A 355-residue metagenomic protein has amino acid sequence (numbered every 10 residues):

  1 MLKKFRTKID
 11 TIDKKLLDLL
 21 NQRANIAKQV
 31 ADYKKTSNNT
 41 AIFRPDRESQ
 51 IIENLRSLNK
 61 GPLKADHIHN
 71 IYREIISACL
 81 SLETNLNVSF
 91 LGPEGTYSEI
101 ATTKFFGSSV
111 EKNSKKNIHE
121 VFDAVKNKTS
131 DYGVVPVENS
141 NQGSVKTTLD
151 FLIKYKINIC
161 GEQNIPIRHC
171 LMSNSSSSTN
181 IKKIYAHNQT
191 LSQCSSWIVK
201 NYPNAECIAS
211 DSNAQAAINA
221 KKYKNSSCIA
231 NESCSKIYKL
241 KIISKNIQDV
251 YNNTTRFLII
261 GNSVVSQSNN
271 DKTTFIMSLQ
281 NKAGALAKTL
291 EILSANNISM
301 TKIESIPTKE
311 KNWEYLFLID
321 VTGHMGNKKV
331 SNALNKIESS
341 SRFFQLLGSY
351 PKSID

Functional and structural regions predicted by a protein language model:
M1-D355: Domain-level signature for soluble enzymes in the chorismate/prephenate branch of the shikimate pathway
